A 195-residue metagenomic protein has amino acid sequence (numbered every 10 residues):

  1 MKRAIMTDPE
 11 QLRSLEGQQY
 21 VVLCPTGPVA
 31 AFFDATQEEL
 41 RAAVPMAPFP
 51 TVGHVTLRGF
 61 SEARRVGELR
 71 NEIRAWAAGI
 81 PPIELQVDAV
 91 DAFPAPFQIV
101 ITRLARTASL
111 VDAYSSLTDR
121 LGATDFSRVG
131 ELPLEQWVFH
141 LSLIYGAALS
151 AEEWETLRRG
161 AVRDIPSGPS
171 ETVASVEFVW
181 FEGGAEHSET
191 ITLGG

Functional and structural regions predicted by a protein language model:
M1-Q86, L104-S167, A185-G195: Basic, often amphipathic N-terminal segments
Y20, I99, H140, V173-S175: Short hydrophobic/aromatic beta-strand or adjacent loop that forms the aromatic wall/cage of a ligand/substrate-binding
H54, P96-Q98: A short small-residue
V90-P96, E171-H187: Glycine-rich beta-strand-turn "strand-cap" elements at beta-sheet edges
Q98-L104: Surface-exposed, active-site-proximal loop segments in enzymatic domains
